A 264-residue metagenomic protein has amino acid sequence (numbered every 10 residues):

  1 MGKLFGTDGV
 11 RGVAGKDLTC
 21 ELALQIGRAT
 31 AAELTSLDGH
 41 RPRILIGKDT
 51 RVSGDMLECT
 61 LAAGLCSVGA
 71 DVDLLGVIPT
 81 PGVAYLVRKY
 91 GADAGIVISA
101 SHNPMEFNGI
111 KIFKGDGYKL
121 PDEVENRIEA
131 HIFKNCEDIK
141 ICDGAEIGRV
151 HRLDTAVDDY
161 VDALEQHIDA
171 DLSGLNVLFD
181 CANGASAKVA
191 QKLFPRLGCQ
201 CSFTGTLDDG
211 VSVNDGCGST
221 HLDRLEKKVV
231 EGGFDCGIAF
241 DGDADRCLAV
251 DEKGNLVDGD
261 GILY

Functional and structural regions predicted by a protein language model:
M1-A63, S67-V68, V150-L175: An N-terminal, well-structured beta->alpha segment
F5, V177, C236-F240: Residue-level marker for buried hydrophobic side chains located in beta-strands that build the well-ordered beta-sheet
V13, N108-G232: Gly/Ser/Thr-enriched, mixed-charge loops and adjacent short helices that form phosphate/oxyanion-binding elements
K16, C20, Y118, D215-G218 (+2 more regions): Flexible, glycine- and charge-enriched loops at secondary-structure boundaries
L22, I26, L57, P79 (+2 more regions): Catalytic-loop motifs flanking and including active-site residues across diverse enzymes
A32, S36, H40-F107, K192-V250: N-terminal small/polar loop signature for handling phosphorylated ligands or for N-terminal nucleophile
I112-G115, L248-E252: Short beta-strand-to-turn element immediately C-terminal to the catalytic PLP-Schiff-base lysine in fold type I
P121, F203-T204, N255-Y264: Gly/Ser/Thr-rich active-site loops/lids in small-molecule metabolic enzymes that frequently grip phosphoryl groups
